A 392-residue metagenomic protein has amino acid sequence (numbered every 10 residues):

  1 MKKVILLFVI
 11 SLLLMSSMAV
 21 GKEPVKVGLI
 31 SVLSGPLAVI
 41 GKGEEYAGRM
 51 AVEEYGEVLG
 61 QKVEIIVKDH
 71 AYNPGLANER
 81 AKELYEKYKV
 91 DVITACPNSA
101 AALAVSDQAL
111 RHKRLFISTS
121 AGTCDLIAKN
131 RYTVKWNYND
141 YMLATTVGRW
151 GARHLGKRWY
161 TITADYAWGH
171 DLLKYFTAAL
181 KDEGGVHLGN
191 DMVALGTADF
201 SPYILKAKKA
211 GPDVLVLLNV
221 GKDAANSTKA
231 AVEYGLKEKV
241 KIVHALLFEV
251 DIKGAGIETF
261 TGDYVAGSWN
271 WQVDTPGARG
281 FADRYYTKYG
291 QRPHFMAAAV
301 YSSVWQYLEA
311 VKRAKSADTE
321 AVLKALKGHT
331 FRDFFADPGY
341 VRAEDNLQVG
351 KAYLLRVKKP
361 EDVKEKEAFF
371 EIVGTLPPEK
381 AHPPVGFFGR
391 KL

Functional and structural regions predicted by a protein language model:
V4-L13, V20-L392: Extracytosolic ligand-binding ectodomains
